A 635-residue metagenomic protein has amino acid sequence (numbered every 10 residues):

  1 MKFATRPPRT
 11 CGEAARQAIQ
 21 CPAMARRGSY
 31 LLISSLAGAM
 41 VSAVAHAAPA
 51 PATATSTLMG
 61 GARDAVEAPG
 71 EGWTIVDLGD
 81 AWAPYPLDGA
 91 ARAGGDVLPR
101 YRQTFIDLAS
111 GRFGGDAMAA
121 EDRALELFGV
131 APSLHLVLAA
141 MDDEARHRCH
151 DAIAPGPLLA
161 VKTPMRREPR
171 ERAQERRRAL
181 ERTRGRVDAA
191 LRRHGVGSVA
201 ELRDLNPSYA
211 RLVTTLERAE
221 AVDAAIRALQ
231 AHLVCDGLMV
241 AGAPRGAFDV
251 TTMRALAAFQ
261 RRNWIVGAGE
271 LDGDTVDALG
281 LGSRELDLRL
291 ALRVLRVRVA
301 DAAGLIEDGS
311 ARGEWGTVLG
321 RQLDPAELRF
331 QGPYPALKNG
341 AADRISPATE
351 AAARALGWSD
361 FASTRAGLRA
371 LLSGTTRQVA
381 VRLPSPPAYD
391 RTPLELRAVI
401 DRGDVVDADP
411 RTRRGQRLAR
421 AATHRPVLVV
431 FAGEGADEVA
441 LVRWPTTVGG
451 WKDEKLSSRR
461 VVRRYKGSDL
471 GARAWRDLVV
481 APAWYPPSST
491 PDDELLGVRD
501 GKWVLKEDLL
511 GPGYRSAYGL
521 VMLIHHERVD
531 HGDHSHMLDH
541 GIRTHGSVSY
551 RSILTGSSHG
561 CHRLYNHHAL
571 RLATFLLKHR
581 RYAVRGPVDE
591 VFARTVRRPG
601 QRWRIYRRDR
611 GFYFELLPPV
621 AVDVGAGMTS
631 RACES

Functional and structural regions predicted by a protein language model:
Q17-Q20, Y30, H46: Low-complexity, intrinsically disordered or signal/transmembrane-proximal segments
A25-R27: Positively charged n-region of N-terminal signal peptides that target proteins for export
Y30-S42: Bacterial N-terminal signal peptides
A47-S635: N-terminal pre-domains immediately preceding structured catalytic cores
